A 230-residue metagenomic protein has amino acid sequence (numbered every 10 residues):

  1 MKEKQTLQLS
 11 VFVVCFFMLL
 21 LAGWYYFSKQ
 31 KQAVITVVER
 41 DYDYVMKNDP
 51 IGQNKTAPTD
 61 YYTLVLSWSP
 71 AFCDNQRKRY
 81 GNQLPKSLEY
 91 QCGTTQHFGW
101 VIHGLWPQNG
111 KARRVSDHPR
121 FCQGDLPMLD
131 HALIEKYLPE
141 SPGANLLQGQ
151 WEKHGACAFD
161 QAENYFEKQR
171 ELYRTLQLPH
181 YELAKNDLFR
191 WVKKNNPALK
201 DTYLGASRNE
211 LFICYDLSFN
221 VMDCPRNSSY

Functional and structural regions predicted by a protein language model:
K2-V14: N-terminal Sec-pathway targeting helices
V11-V13, A22-G23, Q32-A33: Secretory/periplasmic and organellar redox-cofactor proteins
C15-Y25, D41, L129-Y230: C-terminal, well-folded lobe of enzymatic/effector domains
L19, V37-E39, A57, T63 (+3 more regions): Alpha-helical structural elements
S28-Y42: Ser/Thr/Pro/Gly-rich low-complexity linker/stalk segments immediately outside membranes or between
Q32-V34, Q76, F159-D160, R174: Amphipathic alpha-helical interaction segments
K47-E140: Betabetaalpha-Me/HNH-type nuclease active-site subdomain
